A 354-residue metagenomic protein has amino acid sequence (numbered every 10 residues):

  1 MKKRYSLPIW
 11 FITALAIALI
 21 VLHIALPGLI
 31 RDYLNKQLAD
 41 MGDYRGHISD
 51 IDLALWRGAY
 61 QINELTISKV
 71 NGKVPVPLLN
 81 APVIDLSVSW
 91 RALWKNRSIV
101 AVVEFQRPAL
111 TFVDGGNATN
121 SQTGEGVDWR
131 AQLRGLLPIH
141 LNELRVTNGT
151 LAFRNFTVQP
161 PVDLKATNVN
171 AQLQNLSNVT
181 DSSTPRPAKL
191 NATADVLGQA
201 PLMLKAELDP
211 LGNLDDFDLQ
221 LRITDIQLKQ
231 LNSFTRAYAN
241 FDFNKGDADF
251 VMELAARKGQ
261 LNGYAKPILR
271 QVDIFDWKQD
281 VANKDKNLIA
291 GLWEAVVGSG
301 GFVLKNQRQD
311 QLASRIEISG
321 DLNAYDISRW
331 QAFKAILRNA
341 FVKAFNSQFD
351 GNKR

Functional and structural regions predicted by a protein language model:
M1-D43: N-terminal type II signal-anchor transmembrane helix that functions as the membrane-insertion/stop-transfer segment
W10-L19, N339, K343, S347 (+1 more regions): Hydrophobic alpha-helical membrane-embedded or membrane-associated segments
L38, I51-A54, A81-N96, D128-H140 (+8 more regions): Extended lipid/amphipathic-ligand handling interfaces
Y44-G72: N-terminal leader/targeting pre-sequences
E64-L173, Q271-S299, A313, G320-F349: Secondary-structure transition motifs
E64-L65, A188-L197, A206: Short beta-strand segments that buttress and anchor functional surface loops
F105, T193-V196, I223-I226, K266-I274 (+1 more regions): Short, solvent-exposed aromatic-acidic interface loops
